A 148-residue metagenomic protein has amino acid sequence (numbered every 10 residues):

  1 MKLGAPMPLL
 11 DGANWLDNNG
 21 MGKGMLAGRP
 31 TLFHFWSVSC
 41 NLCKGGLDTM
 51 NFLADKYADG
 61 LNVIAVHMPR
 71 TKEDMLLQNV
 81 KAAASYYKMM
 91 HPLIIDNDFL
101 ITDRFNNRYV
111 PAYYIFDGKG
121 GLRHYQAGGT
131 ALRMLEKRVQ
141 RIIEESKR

Functional and structural regions predicted by a protein language model:
M1-K23: N-terminal "domain-start" segment that seeds a small globular fold
L16, L26, G118: Short, ordered coil/turn segments that flank beta-strands lining enzyme active or ligand-binding pockets
G22-K44, V63: Short active-site neighborhood of thiol/selenol oxidoreductases, capturing the structured segment around
L32, C40-L42, L47, N51-A54 (+3 more regions): A generic "structured core" feature
G45-Y86, L100-D103: Structural microenvironment flanking redox-active thiols in thiol-disulfide oxidoreductases
K81-A112, F116: Short, internal strand/loop/helix patches that form the active-site neighborhood or redox-interaction surface
I115-R148: Thiol-/selenol-based redox modules, centered on thioredoxin-like and closely related oxidoreductase domains
